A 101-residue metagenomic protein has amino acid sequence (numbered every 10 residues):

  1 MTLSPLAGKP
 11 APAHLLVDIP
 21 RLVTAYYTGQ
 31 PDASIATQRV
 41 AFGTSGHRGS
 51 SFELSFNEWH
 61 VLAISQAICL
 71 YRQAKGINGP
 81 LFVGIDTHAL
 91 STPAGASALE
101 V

Functional and structural regions predicted by a protein language model:
T2-A98: An N-terminal, well-structured beta->alpha segment
